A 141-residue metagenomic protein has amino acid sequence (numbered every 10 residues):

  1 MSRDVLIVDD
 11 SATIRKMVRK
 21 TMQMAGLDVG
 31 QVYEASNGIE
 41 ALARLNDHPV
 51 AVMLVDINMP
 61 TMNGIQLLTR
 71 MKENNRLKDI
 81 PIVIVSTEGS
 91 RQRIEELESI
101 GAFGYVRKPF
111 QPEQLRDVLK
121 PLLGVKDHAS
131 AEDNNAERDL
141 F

Functional and structural regions predicted by a protein language model:
A12-Y33: Two-component/phosphorelay signaling modules centered on CheY-like receiver
E34-A43, G64: Helix N-cap/capping motif at the beta->alpha junctions
A43, I65-K78: Short amphipathic alpha-helix used as the core "switch/output" element in two-component signaling
M59: Receiver (REC) domain active-site loop signature in two-component systems and cognate sites in sensor histidine kinases
Q66, G89-G104, D117: Alpha4 helix (beta4-alpha4-beta5 surface) of REC/receiver domains from two-component response regulators
F110-L119: C-terminal output helix
K126-F141: CheY-like receiver
